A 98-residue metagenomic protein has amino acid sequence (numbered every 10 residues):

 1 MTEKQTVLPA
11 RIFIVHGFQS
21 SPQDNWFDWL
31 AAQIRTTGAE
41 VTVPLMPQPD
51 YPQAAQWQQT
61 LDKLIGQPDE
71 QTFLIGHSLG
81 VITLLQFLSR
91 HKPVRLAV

Functional and structural regions predicted by a protein language model:
M1-L8: Basic/polar N-terminal segments that are highly enriched at the extreme N-terminus, encompassing both cleavable
L8-E70: Active-site catalytic motif of lipid deacylating hydrolases and related acyltransferases
P9-A10, L74, L88: A structural signal for the main folded, soluble domain(s) of proteins
D24-N25, T83-Q86: Short glycine-/acidic-enriched loop or helix-start segments at secondary-structure transitions that form or flank
I34, F87-L88: Aromatic pocket-lining residues of Rossmann-like dinucleotide-binding sites
G66, S89-K92: Residue-level signal for alpha-helix termini/capping positions
I75-L84: Gly/Ala-rich beta-loop-alpha elbow adjacent to hydrolase catalytic centers
P93-V98: A conserved short beta-strand
